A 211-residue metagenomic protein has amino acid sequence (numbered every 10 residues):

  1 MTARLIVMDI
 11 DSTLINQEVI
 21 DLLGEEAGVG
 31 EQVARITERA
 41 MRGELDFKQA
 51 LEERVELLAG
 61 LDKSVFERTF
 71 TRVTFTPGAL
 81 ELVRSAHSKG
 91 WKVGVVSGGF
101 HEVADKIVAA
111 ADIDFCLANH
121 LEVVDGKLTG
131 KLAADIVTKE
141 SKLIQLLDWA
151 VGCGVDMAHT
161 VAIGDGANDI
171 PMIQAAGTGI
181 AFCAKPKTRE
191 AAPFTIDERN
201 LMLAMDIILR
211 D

Functional and structural regions predicted by a protein language model:
M1-L121, D125, R199: Alpha-helical substrate-recognition element adjacent to the catalytic core
F70-D211: C-terminal cap/substrate-recognition subdomain and adjoining C-terminal extension of metal-dependent phosphatase-like
